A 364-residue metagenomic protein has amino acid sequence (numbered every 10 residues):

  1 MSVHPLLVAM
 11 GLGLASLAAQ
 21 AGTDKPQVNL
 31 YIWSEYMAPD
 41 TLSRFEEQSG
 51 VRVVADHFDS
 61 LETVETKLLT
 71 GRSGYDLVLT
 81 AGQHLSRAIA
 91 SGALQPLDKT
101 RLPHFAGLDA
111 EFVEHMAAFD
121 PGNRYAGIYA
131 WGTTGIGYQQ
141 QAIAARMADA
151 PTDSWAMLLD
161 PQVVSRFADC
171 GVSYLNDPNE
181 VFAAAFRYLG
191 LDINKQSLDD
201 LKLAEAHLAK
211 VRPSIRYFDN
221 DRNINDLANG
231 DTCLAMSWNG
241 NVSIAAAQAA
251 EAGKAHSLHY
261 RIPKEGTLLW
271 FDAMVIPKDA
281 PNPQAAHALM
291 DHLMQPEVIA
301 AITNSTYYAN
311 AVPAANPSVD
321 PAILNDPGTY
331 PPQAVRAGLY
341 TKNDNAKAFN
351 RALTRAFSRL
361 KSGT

Functional and structural regions predicted by a protein language model:
A21-S91: Early extracytoplasmic/lumenal segment of secretory-pathway proteins
H84-R87, L234-A255: A ligand-binding cleft/hinge motif common to bilobed small-molecule-binding domains
L85-S214, D221, D226-A228: Extracytoplasmic ligand-binding site segments that recognize negatively charged/polar headgroups
Q95-A106, A156, A252-L268, P277-A280: Short beta-strand->loop
G137-A142, R187-Y188, W270-N282, A301: A bilobed periplasmic-binding-protein/Venus flytrap-type ligand-binding module shared by bacterial periplasmic
L201-K210, R216, K254-V275: Periplasmic-binding protein-like
N225, Q333-T364: Conserved C-terminal helix/tail region of periplasmic/extracytoplasmic solute-binding proteins
P277-G338: Mature extracytoplasmic/periplasmic domains
